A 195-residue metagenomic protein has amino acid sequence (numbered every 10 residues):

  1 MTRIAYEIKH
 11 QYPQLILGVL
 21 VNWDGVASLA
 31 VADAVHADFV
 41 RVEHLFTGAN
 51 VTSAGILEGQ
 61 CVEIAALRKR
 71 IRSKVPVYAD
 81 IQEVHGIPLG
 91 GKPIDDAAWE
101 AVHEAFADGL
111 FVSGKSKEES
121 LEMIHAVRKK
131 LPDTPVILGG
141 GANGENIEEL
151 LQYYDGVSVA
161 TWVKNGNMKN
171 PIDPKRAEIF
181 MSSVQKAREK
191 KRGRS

Functional and structural regions predicted by a protein language model:
R3-L15, D24-P132, G144-N165: Alpha/beta enzyme core
I8, V127, F180, V184-A187: Hydrophobic alpha-helical packing residues
G18-N22, I137-G139: Structural motif
V42-E43, V159, P174-R176, F180-M181: Ligand-binding pocket scaffold of soluble enzyme catalytic domains
V163-P174: Short, flexible active-site recognition loops that position polar ligands and cofactors
Q185-S195: Generic C-terminal helix-cap and adjacent flexible tail
